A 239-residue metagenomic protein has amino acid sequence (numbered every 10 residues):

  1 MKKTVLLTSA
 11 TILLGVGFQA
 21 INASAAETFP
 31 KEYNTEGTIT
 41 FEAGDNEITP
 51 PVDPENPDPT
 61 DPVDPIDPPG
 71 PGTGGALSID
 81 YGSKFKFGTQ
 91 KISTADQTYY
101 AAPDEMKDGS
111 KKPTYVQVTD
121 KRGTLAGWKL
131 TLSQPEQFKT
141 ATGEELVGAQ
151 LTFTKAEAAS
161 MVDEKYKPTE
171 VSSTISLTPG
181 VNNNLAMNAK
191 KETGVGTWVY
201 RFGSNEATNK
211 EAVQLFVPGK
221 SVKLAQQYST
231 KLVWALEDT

Functional and structural regions predicted by a protein language model:
T4-L7, I21-T239: Signature of Gram-negative chaperone-usher
S9-G17: Bacterial N-terminal signal peptides
